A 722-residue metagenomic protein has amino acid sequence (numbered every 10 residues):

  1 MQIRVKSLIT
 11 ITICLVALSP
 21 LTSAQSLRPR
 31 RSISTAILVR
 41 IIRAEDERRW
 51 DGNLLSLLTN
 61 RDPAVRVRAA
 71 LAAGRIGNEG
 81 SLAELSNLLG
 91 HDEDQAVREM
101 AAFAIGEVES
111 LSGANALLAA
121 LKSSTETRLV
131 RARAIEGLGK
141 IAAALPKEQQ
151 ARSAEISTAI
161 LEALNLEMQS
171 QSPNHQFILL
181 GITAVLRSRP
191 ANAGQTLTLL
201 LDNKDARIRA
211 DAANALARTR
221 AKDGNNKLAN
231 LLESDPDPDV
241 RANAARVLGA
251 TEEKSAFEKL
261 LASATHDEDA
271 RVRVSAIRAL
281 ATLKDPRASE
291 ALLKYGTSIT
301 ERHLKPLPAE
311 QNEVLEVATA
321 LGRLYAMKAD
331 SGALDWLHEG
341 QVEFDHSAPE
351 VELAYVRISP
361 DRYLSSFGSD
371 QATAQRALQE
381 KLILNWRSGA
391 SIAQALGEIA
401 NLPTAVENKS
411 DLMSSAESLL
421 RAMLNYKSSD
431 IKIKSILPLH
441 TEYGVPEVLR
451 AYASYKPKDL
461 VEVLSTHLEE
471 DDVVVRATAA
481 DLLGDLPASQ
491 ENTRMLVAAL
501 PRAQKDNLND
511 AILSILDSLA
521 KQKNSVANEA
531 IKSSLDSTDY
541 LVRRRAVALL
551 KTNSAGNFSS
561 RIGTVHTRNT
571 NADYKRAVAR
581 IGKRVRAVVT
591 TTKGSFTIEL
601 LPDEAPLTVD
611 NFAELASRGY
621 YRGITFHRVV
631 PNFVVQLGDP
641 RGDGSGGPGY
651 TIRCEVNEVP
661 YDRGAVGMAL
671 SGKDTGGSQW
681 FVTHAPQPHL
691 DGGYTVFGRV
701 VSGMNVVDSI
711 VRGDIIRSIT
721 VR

Functional and structural regions predicted by a protein language model:
M1-T10: Bacterial N-terminal signal peptides that target proteins for export
I9-S19: Bacterial N-terminal signal peptides
A24-R75: N-terminal leader/linker segments that initiate helical-solenoid repeat arrays
V39-I42, G74, G106, G139 (+16 more regions): Structural signature of alpha-helical solenoid repeat scaffolds
D46-T59, N78-G90, S110-S123, A144-M168 (+11 more regions): Amphipathic alpha-helical scaffolding segments comprising HEAT/armadillo-like alpha-solenoid repeats
R48, P63-A64, E79, D94-A96 (+21 more regions): Alpha-helix N-cap/helix-start positions at coil->helix boundaries
R68, E84, M100, A116 (+28 more regions): Alpha-solenoid helical repeat scaffolds
E462, T466, E470-V474, D485-R722: Cyclophilin-like peptidyl-prolyl cis-trans isomerases
